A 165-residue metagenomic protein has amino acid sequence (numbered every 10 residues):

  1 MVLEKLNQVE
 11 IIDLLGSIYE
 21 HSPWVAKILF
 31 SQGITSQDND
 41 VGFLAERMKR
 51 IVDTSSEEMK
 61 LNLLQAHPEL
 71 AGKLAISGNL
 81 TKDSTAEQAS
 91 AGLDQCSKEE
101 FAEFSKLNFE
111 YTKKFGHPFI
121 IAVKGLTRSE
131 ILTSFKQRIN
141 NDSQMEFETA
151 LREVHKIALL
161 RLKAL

Functional and structural regions predicted by a protein language model:
M1-S17: Charged, compositionally biased N-terminal leader segments and the immediate start of the first structured element
L3, F30-L107, I157-L165: Aromatic-anchored, charged helix-turn/loop surface patch used as a conserved interaction hotspot
Q8-I11, V25, R128-I131: N-terminal alpha-helical segment
L14-Q37: Charge-rich, low-complexity N-terminal segments
H21-V25, E57-E58, E69, K73 (+4 more regions): Intrinsically disordered or highly flexible coil/loop and linker segments, enriched in small and charged/polar residues
E100-L165: C-terminal non-catalytic interaction appendages of large macromolecular assemblies
